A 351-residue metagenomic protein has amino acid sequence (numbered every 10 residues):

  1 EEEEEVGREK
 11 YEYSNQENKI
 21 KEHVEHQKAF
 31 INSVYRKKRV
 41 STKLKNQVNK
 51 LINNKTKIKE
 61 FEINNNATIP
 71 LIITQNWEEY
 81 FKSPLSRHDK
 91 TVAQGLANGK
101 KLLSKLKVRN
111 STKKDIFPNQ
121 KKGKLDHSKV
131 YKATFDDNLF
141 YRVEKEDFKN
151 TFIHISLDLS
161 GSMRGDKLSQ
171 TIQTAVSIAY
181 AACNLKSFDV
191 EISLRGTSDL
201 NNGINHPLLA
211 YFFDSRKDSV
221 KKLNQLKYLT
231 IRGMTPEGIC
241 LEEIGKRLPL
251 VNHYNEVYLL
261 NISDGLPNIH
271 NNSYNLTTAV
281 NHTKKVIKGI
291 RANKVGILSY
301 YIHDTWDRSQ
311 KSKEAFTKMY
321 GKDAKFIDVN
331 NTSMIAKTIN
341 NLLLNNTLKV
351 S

Functional and structural regions predicted by a protein language model:
E1-I153, D166-S169: Negatively charged
F140, G161-G165, S198-I204, L266-H270 (+2 more regions): Flexible loop/turn segments at secondary-structure boundaries
R142-D147, L248-N252, G289: Replace "in large, NTP-powered and nucleic-acid-processing enzymes" with "in large, NTP-powered factors and other
K145-R216, L259-N261, L298-D304: Von Willebrand factor
S162-S169, S219, M234-E237, H270-H282: Divalent-cation-coordinating short motifs within acidic/hydroxyl- or histidine-rich contexts, strongest in von
N201-E256, Y301-R308, M334, T338-N341 (+1 more regions): Von Willebrand factor
G245, G265-M319: VWA/integrin I-like adhesion module and closely mimicked acidic/polar interface patches used
K318-S351: C-terminal helix of von Willebrand factor
